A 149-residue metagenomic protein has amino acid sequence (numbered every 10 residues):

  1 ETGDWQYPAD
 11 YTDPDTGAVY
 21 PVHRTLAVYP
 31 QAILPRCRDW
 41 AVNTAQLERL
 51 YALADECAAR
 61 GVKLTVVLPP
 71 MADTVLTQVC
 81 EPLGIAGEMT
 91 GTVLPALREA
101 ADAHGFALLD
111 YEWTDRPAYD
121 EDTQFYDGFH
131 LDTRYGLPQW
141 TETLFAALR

Functional and structural regions predicted by a protein language model:
E1-R60: Secreted/periplasmic serine-hydrolase-like ester/acetyl group-modifying domain
R24, V67-A72, Y111-T114: Short loop/turn segments at strand-loop or loop-helix junctions that form parts of catalytic or ligand-binding pockets
I33-T44, L83-G87, D127-L131: The substrate-binding groove and active-site-proximal loops of carbohydrate-active enzymes, especially glycoside
N43-Y51, A86-L97, P138: Well-ordered, non-membrane alpha-helical segments in soluble/globular domains
R49-T65, A96-L109: A structural motif corresponding to the C-terminal end of an alpha-helix and its immediate exit/capping segment
A54-G84: Active-site segments of SGNH/GDSL-like serine hydrolases that catalyze O-acetyl group transfer/hydrolysis on lipids
T74-Y111: Substrate-gating cap/lid alpha-helix
T123-R149: Histidine-centered active-site loop/cap adjacent to the catalytic His in serine esterases/O-acetyl transfer systems
